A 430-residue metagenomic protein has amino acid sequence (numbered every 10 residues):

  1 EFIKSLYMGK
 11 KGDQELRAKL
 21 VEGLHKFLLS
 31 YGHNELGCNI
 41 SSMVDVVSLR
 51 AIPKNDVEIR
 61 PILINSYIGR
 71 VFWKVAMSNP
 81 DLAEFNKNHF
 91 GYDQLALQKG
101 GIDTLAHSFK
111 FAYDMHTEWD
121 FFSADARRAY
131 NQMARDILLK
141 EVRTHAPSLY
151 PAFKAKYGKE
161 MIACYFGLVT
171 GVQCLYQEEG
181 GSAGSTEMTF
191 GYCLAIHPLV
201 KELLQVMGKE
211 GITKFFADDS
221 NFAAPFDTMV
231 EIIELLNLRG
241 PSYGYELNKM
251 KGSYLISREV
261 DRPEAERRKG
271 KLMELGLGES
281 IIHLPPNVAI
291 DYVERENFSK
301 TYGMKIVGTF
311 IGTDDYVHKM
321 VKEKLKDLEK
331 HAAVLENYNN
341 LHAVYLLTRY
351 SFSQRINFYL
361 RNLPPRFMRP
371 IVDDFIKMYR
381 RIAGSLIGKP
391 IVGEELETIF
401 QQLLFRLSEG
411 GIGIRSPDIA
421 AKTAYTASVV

Functional and structural regions predicted by a protein language model:
E1, S48-L49, R60, A76 (+8 more regions): Catalytic palm active-site di-aspartate
E1-T186, F190-A195, A424: Conserved pre-catalytic core of RNA-dependent polymerases
L6-K10, A129-A146, T213-S242, S257-K269: Catalytic palm subdomain of template-directed nucleic-acid polymerases, centered on the conserved carboxylate motif
A18-E35, S78-A83, L105-D114, T228-G244 (+3 more regions): Inter-domain linker/hinge segments that demarcate the starts of reverse transcriptase and RNase H-type modules
L24, L236, I371-A383: Short amphipathic alpha-helical coiled-coil/interface segments
K249-Y302: Short, conserved micro-motifs composed of acidic
S280-F367, A427-V430: Basic, alpha-helical interaction scaffolds
D315, F375-I376, I387, G393-V430: Extended C-terminal regions of large enzymes
